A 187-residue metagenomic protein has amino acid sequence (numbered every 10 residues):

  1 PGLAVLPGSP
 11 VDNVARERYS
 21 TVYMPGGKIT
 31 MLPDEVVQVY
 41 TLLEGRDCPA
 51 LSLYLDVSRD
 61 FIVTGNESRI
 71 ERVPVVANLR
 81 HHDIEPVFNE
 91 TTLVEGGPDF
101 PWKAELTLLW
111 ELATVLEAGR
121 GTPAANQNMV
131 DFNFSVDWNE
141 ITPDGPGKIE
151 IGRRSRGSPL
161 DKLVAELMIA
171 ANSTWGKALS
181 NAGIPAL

Functional and structural regions predicted by a protein language model:
P1-L187: Electropositive polyanion-binding surfaces
